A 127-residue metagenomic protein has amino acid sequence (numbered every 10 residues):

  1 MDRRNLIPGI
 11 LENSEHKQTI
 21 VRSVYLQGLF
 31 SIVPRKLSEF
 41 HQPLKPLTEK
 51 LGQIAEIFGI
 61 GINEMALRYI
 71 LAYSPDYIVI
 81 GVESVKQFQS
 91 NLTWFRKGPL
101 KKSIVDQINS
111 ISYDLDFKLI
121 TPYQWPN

Functional and structural regions predicted by a protein language model:
M1-I111, F117-L119, Q124-N127: Beta/alpha (TIM)-barrel catalytic core signal, keyed to glycine-rich beta->alpha loops juxtaposed to Asp/Glu that bind
